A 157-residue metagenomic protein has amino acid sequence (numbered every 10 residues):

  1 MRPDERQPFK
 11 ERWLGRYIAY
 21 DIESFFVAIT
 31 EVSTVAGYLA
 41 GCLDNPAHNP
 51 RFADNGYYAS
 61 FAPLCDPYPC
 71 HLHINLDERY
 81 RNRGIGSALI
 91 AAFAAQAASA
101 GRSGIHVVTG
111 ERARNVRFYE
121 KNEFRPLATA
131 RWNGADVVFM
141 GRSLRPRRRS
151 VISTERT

Functional and structural regions predicted by a protein language model:
R2-E31, A40: Active-site rim helix/loop that mediates acceptor-substrate recognition in acyltransferases
E23-V27, Y38, H73, V137-F139: Short hydrophobic/aromatic beta-strand element in the GNAT-like acyltransferase core that lines or flanks the acyl-donor
E31-G37, R114: Glycine-rich acetyl-CoA-binding "A-motif" of GNAT/NAT acetyltransferases
A40-I74: Conserved acyl-donor/pantetheine-binding loop and adjacent beta-alpha core of acyl/acetyltransferases and related
Y57, T109-V116, E120-N122, T129-R156: C-terminal "cap" of GNAT-fold acetyltransferases
Y68-C70, I74, Q96-E111: Conserved GNAT acetyl-CoA-binding A-motif
H73-L76, N82-A98, E120-K121: Conserved acetyl-CoA-binding loop-helix of GNAT-fold acetyltransferases
